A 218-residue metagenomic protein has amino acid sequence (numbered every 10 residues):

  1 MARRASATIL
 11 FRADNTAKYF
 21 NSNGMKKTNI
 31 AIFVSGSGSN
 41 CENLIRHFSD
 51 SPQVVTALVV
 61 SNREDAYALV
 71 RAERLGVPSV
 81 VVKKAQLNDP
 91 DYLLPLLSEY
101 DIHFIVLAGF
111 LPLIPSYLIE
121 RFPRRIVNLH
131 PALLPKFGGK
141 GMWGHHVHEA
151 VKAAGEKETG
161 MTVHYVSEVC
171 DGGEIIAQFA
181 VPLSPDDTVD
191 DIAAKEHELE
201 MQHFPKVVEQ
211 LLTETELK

Functional and structural regions predicted by a protein language model:
F11, N15-K218: One-carbon transfer enzymes
